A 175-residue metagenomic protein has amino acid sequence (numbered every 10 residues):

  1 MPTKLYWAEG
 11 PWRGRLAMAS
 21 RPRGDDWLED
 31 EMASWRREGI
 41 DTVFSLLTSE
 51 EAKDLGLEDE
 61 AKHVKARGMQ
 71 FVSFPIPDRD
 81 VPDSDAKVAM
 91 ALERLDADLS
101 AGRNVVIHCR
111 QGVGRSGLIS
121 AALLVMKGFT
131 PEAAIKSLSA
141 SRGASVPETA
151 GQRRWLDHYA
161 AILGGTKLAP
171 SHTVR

Functional and structural regions predicted by a protein language model:
M1-V106, I119-R175: Cys-dependent protein tyrosine phosphatase-like superfamily
C109: Short cysteine clusters
G112: Conserved G/P- and acidic residue-centered "switch" motifs that form tight phosphate/ATP-binding loops in soluble
S116: Ser/Thr-glycine-rich phosphate-binding loops at phosphate-binding pockets of nucleotides, nucleotide cofactors
